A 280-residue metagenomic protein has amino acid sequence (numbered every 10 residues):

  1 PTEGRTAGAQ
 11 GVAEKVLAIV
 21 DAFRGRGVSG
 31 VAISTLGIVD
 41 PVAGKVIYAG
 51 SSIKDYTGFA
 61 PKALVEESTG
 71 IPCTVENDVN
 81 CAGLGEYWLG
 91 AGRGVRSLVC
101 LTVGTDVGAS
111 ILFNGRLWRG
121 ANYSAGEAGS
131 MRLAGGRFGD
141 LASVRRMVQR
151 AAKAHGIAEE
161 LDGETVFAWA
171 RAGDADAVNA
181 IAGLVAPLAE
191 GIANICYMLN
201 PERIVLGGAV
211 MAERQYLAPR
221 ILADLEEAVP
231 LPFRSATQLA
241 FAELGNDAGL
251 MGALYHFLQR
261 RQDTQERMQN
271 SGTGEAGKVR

Functional and structural regions predicted by a protein language model:
P1-Q10, Y56, E66-S68, T74-E76 (+4 more regions): Glycine/GP-enriched mid-protein hinge/lid loop-to-helix segment characteristic of carbohydrate kinases
P1-S29, R137, V148-V205, A209-P219 (+1 more regions): Adenine-nucleotide phosphate-binding core of ATP-dependent small-molecule kinases
T2-L17, S29-V31, G37-S97, Y216-A228: Glycine-rich phosphate-binding loop and adjoining helix at the ATP-binding site of ATP-dependent phosphoryl-transfer
A32, V99, A240: Conserved Rossmann-like nucleotide-binding pocket used by diverse enzymes that bind dinucleotide cofactors
T35, V103-T105, G208-A209: Short secondary-structure boundary segments
E76-Y87, A212-Q269: Glycine-rich phosphate-binding/hydrolytic loop that grips phosphoryl groups
T264, T273-A276: Ala/Thr-enriched low-complexity intrinsically disordered regions
